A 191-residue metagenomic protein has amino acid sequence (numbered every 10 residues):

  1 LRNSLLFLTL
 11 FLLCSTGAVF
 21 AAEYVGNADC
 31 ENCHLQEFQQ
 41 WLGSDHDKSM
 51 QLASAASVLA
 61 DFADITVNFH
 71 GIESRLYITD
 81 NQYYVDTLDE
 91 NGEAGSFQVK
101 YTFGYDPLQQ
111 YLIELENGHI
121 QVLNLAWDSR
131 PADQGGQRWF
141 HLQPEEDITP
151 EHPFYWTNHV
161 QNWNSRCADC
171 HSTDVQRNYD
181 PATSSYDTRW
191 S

Functional and structural regions predicted by a protein language model:
L1-S4: Positively charged n-region of N-terminal signal peptides that target proteins for export
F7-T16: Bacterial N-terminal signal peptides
A21-N32, Q40-S57, P150-N164, D180-S191: Flexible gly/pro/ser-rich segments immediately N-terminal to CXXCH heme-c attachment motifs in exported/periplasmic
Q36-E37, T173: Cys/His-rich metal-chelating microdomains
F38-Q39, V122: Internal amphipathic alpha-helical segments of the cytochrome P450 catalytic fold
S57-I78: Short Fe-S-cluster ligation motifs
S74, T79-S191: Extended surface/linker regions that mediate inter-domain or inter-protein docking in multi-component redox
